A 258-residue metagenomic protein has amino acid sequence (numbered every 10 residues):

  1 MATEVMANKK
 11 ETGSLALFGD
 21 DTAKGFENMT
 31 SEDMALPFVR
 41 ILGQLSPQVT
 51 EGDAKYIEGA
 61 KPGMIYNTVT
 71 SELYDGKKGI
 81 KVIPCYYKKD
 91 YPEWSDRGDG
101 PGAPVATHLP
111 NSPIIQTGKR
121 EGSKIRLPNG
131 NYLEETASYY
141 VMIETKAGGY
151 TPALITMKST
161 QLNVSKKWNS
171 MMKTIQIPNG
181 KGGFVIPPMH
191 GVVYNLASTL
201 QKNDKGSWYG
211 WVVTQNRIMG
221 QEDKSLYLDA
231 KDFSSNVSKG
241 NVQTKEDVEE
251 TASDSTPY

Functional and structural regions predicted by a protein language model:
M1-Y150, P257-Y258: OB-fold ssDNA-binding interfaces and closely related basic DNA-contact patches used across DNA replication/repair
N8, N28, N67, N111 (+9 more regions): Detector for Asparagine
E93-S95, D99-G100, W168-S170, S207-Y209 (+1 more regions): Generic detector of ordered, mature protein regions
E134-T136, Y150-P152, N163-K166, S170 (+2 more regions): Short, well-structured alpha-helical interface segments that form or flank functional binding sites
Y139-V141, I155, L196, V213: Hydrophobic beta-strand residues in large extracellular and virion-surface proteins
M142-P178: Short acidic, glycine/tyrosine-flanked loop/strand segments centered on an H-E-D-like triad
K173-Y258: Long, compositionally biased interface segments
